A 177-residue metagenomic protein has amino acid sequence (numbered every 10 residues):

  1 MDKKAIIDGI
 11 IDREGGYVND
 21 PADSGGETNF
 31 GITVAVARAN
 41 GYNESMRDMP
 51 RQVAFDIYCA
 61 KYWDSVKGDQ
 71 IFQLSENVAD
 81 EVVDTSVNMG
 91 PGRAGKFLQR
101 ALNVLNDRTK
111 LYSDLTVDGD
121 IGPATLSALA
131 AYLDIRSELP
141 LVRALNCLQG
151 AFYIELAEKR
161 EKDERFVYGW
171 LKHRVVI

Functional and structural regions predicted by a protein language model:
M1-I177: Cell-wall polysaccharide-cleaving catalytic domain and substrate-binding groove, primarily in peptidoglycan/chitin
